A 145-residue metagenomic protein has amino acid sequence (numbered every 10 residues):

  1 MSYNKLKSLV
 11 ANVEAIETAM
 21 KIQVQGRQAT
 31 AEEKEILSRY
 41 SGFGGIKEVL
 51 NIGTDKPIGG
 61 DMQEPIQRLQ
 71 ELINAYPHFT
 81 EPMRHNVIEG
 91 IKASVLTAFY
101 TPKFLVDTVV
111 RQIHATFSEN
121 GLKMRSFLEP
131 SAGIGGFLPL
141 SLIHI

Functional and structural regions predicted by a protein language model:
M1-S2: Membrane-interacting alpha-helical segments
K5-S94: Long recognition/docking surfaces used for binding and targeting
S94-T101: Class I SAM-dependent methyltransferase Rossmann-like catalytic core, especially the SAM/SAH-binding loop
K103-L122: Conserved alpha-helix/loop element of class I SAM-dependent methyltransferases that forms part of the SAM/SAH-binding
G121-G133: Conserved class I S-adenosyl-L-methionine
I134-P139: Glycine-rich SAM-binding Motif I of class I
I143-I145: Conserved small/polar residues in nucleotide/adenosyl-binding loops
